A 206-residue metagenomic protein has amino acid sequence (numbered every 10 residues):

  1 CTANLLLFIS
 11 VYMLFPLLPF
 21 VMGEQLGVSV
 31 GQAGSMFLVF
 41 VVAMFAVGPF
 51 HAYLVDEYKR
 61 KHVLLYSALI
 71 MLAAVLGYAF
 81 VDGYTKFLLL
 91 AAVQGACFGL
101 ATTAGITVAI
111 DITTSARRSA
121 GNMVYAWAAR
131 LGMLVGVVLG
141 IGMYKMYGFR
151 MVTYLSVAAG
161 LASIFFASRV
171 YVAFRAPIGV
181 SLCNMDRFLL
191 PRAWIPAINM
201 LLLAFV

Functional and structural regions predicted by a protein language model:
C1-L26, G31-G34, I195: Helix-loop boundary and gating motifs at the non-cytosolic
G27, K59, F80-T85: Helix-breaking motifs and short loop linkers at transmembrane-helix boundaries and internal kinks in secondary membrane
V41-P49, M133-L134: Residue-level signature of mid-helix packing/kink "hotspots" within the transmembrane helices of 12-pass Major
A46-A79: Conserved MFS/SLC helix-loop-helix module at the cytosolic interface between two early adjacent transmembrane helices
A74, T85-V93: Paired small-residue
A92-A128: Cytoplasmic helix-loop-helix junction between adjacent transmembrane helices in 12-TM secondary transporters
V157-A176: C-terminal membrane-cytosol helix-exit motif in multi-pass small-molecule transporters
Y171-M200: Juxtamembrane intracellular "pre-TM" segments in multi-pass secondary transporters
